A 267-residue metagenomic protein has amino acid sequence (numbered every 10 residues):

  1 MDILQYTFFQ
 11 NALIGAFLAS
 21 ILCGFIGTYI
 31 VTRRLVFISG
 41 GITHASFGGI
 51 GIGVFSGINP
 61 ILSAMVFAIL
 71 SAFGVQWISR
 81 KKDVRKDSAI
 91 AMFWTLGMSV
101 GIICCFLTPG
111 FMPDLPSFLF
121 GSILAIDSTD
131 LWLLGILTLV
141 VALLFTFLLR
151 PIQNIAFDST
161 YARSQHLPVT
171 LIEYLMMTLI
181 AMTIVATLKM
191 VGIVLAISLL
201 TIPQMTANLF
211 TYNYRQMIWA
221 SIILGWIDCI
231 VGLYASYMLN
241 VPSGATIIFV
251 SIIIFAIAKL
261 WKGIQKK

Functional and structural regions predicted by a protein language model:
M1-I21, K267: Membrane-interfacial amphipathic/re-entrant helices at transmembrane-helix boundaries
Y6-N11, K81-K82, I90-R150: Transmembrane helix-bundle core of multi-pass membrane transporters and related energy-transducing complexes
L13-L18, I61-V66, A91-M92, L131-I136 (+3 more regions): Hydrophobic alpha-helical transmembrane segments
G15-G24, A45, G49, G53 (+16 more regions): Alpha-helical transmembrane segments in multi-pass membrane proteins
T28-F111, A207-W219, S236-L239, G263-I264: Short loop segments and helix-boundary regions at transmembrane helix junctions of multi-pass inner-membrane proteins
D130-I202: Helix-loop-helix "hairpin" substructures at the membrane interface of multi-pass membrane proteins
V194-A245: Transmembrane alpha-helical segments in multi-pass inner-membrane proteins
V241-I248, I252-K267: Cytosolic-side transmembrane-helix boundaries in multi-pass membrane proteins
